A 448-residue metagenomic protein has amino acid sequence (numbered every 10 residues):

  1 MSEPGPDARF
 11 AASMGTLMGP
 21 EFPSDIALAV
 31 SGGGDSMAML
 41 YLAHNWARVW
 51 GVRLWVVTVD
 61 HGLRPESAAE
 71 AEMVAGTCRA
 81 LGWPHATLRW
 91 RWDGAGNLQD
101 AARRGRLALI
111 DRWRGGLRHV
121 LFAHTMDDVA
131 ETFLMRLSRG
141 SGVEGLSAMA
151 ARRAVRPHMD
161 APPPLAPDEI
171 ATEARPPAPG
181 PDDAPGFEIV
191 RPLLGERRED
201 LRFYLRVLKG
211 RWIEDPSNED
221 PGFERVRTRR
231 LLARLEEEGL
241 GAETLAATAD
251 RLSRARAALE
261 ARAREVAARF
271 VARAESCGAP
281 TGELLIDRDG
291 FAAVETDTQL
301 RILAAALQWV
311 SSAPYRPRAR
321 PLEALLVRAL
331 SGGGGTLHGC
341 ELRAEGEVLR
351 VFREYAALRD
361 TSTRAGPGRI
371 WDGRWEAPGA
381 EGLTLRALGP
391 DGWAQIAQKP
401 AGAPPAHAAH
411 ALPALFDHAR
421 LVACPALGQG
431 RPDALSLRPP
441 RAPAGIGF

Functional and structural regions predicted by a protein language model:
M1-E237: Core alpha/beta nucleotide-donor-binding catalytic domains of modification enzymes
E3-A12, L17-G34, W55, W90 (+5 more regions): AMP-forming adenylation/ATP pyrophosphatase catalytic core
R48-G51, L240, G333, R420: Residue-level recognition of short, well-ordered coil/turn positions that link secondary-structure elements
A68, R198-E199, A242, R288 (+1 more regions): Alpha-helix N-capping/helix-start residues
F133, R227-L231, A247-T248, I302 (+1 more regions): A general alpha-helix detector
N218-G222, E243-S253: Internal, active-site/partner-interface "lid" segment
L235-L245: Inter-helical turn/loop segments and adjacent helix faces that build the functional surface of alpha-helical bundle
